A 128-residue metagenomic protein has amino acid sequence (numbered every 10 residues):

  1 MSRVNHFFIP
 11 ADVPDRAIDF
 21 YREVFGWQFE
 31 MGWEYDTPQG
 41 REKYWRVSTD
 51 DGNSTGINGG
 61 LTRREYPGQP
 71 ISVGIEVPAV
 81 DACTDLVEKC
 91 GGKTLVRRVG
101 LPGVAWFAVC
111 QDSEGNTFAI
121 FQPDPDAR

Functional and structural regions predicted by a protein language model:
M1-D19, P70-I75, Q122-R128: N-terminal beta-strand motif that seeds the catalytic metal site of vicinal oxygen chelate
S2, F8-T55, K89: Core segments of cupin and vicinal oxygen chelate
S2, I9, G32-W33, T84-R128: Vicinal oxygen chelate
P14, F29-Y35, G60-T62, V80-L86 (+1 more regions): Residue-level hotspots at or immediately adjacent to binding/recognition sites across diverse folds
T37-E42, P67-Q69, L101-W106: Short acidic/glycine-enriched loop/turn segments that link adjacent beta-strands
Y44, N58, F107-V109: Short hydrophobic/aromatic beta-strand element in the GNAT-like acyltransferase core that lines or flanks the acyl-donor
G52-I57, N116-F118: Short, charged/polar, Gly/Pro-enriched secondary-structure boundary elements
E65-K93: Mid-chain, well-packed structural core segment of small domains
